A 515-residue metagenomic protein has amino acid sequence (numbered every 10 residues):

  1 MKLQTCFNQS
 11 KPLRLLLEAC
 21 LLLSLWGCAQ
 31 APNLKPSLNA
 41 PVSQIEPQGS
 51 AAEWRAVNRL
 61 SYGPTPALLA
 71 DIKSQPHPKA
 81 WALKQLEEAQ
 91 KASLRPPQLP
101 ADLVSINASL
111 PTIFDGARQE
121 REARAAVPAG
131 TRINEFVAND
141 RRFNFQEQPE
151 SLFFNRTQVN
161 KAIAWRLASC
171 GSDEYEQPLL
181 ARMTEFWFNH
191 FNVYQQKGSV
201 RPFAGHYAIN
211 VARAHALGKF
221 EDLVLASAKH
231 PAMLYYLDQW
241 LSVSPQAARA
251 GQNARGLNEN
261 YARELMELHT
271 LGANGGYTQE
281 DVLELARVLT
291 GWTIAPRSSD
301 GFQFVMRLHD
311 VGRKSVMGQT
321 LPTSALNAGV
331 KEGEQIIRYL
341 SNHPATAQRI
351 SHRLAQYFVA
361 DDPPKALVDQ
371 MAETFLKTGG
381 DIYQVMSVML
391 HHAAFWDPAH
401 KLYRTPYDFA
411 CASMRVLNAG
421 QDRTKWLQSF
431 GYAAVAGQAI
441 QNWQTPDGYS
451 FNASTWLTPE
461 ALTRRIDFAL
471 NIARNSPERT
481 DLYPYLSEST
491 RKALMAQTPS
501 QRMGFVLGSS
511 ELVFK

Functional and structural regions predicted by a protein language model:
K2-L17: Bacterial N-terminal signal peptides that target proteins for export
W26-G27: C-terminal motif of bacterial Sec signal peptides marking the signal peptidase cleavage site
A31-G49, W54-D71, V104, H343-T378 (+1 more regions): Flexible, low-complexity segments enriched for small/polar residues
L60, I72, W81-L86, L265 (+2 more regions): A generic structural signal for nonpolar/aromatic side chains embedded in well-ordered alpha-helices
S61, K73, E185, S227-K229 (+3 more regions): A mature extracytoplasmic/lumenal domain signature
P66-H206, V211-R213: N-terminal accessory alpha/beta regions
R141-F145, V159-R166, V200-A419: Active-site substrate-binding loop specific to GH73 endo-beta-N-acetylglucosaminidase modules in bacterial autolysins
A181-M183, E221-D222, Q384-V385, Q501-R502: Alpha-helical scaffolds flanking conserved acidic
